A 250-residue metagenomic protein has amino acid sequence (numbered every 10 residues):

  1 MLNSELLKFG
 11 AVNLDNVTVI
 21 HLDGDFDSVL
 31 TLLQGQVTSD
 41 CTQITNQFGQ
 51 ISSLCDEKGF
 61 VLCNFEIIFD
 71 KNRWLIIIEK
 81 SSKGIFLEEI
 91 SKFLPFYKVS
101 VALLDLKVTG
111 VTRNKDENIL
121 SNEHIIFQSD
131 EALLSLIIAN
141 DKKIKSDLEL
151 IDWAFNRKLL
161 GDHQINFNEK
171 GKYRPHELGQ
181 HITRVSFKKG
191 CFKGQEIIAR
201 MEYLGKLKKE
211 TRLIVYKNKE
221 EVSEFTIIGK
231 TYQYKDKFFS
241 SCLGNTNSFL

Functional and structural regions predicted by a protein language model:
M1-L250: Basic, glycine/lysine-rich polyanion-binding surfaces/domains
